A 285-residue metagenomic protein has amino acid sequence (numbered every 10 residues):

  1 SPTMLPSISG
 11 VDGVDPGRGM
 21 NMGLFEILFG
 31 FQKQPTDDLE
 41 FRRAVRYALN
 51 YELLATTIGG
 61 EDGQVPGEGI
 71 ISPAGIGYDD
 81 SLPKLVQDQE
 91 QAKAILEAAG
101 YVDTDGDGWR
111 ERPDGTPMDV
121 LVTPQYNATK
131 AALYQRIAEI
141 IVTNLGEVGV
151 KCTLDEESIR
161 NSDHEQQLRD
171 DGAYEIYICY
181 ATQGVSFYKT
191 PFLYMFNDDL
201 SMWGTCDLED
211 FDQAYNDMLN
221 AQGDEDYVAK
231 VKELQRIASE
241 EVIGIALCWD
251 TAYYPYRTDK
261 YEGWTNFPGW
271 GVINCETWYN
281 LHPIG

Functional and structural regions predicted by a protein language model:
S1, D15, Y174-C179, A246: Paired acidic/hydrophobic, glycine-rich loop segments that form the ligand-binding mouth/hinge of periplasmic-binding
S1-G10, Q183-F187: A ligand-binding cleft/hinge motif common to bilobed small-molecule-binding domains
S7-G19, L28-D38, I76-A94, T104-D119 (+3 more regions): Short, solvent-exposed loop/beta-turn-alpha elements that line the ligand-binding surface or hinge of extracytoplasmic
M22-L24, V242: Extracytoplasmic
Q32-T56, F211-L219, D224-V228: Extended ligand-binding regions for polar small-molecule ligands
D37-T143, E233, P283-I284: Append "and occasionally in soluble cytosolic enzymes with long acidic Gly/Pro-rich linkers
L121, G146-L200: Periplasmic binding protein-like
